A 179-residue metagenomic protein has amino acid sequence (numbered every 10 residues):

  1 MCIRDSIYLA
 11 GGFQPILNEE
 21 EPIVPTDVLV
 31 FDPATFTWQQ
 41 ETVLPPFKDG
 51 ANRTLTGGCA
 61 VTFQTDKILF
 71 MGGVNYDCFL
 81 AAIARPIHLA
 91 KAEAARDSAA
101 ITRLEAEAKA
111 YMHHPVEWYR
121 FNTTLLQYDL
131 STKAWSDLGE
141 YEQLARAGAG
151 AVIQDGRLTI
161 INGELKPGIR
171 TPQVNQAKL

Functional and structural regions predicted by a protein language model:
M1-L179: Kelch-like beta-propeller repeat domains
